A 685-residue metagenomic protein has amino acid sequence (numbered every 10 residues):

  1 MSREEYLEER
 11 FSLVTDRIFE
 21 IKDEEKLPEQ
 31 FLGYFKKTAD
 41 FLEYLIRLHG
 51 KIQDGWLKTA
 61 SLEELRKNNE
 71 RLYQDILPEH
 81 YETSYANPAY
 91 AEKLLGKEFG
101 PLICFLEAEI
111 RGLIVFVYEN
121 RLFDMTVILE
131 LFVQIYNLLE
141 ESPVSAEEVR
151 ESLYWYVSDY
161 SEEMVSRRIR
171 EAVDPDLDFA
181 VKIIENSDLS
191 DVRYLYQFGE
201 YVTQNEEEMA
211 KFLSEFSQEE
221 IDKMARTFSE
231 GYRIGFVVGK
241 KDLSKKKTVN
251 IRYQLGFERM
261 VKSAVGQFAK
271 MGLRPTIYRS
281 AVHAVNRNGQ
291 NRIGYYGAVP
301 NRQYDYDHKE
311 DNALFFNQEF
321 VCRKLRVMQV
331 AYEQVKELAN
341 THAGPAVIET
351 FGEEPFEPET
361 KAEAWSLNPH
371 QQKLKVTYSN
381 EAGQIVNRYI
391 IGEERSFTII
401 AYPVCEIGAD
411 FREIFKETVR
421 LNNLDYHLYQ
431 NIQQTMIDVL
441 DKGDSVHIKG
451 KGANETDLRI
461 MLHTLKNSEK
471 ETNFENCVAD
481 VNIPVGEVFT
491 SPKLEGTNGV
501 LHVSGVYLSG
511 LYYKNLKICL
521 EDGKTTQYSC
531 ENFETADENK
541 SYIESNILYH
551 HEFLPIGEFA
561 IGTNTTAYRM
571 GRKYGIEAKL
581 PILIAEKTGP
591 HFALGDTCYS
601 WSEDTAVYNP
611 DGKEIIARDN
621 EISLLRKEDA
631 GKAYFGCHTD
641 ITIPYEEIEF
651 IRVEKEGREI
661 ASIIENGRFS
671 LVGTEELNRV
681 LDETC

Functional and structural regions predicted by a protein language model:
M1-E495, I663-C685: Active-site bordering "gate/hinge" segments that shape substrate access to catalytic or cofactor-binding pockets
D441, S509-Y512, E552, A585: Short solvent-exposed loop/turn micro-motifs enriched in small/polar/acidic residues
I448-N454, G505-Y507, R652-G657: Short acidic, glycine-rich loop/turn motifs
A479-K517: Conserved AWS/pre-SET-to-SET junction and N-terminal core of the SET lysine methyltransferase domain, specifically
Y513-C530: Active-site and channel-lining beta-strand-loop segments that bind or position nucleotide-derived/phosphorylated
Q527-Y599, E603: Dual-mode signal for accessory low-complexity, basic/Gly-rich regions
T588, L594, E603-Y608, N620-R626: Glycine-anchored, exposed beta-strand/edge motif detector
D611-C685: Extended hydrophobic packing segments that form well-structured cores
